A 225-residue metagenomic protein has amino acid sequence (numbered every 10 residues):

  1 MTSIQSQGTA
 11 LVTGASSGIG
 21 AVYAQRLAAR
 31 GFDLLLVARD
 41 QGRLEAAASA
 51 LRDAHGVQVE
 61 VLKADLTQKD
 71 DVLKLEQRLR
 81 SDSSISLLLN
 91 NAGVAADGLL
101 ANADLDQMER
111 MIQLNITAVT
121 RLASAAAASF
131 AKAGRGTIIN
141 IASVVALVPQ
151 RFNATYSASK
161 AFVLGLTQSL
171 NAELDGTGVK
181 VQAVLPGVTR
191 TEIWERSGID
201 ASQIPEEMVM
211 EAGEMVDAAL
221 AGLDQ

Functional and structural regions predicted by a protein language model:
S16-S17: Conserved glycine-rich cofactor-binding loop
R30-A47: Conserved glycine-rich Rossmann-like NAD(P)H-binding loop of the short-chain dehydrogenase/reductase
L99-L100, D104-I112: Substrate-binding pocket helix/loop in short-chain dehydrogenase/reductase
A101, Q150-A154: Active-site loop immediately N-terminal to the catalytic Tyr-X3-Lys motif of short-chain dehydrogenase/reductase
A123, S159: Active-site helix of classical SDR
S143: Residue(s) in the substrate-gating loop at a strand-loop-helix junction that position the organic substrate next
A183-V184, A201-Q225: C-terminal helical subdomain
